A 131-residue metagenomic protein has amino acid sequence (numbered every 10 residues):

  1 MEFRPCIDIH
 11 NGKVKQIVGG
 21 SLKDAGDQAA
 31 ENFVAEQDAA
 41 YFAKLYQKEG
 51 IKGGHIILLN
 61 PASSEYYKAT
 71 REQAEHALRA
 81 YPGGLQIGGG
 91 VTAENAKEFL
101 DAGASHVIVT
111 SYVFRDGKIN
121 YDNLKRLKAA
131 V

Functional and structural regions predicted by a protein language model:
M1-E2, A43-Y46, N120-V131: Short amphipathic alpha-helices and their capping/turn segments at secondary-structure boundaries
M1-G83, V91-E94, R115: Conserved N-terminal beta1-alpha1 strand-loop-helix module at the mouth
V18-S21, A69-R71, L100-G103, Y121-L124: Short, glycine/charged-enriched secondary-structure capping and boundary segments
G50, Y81-G83, E98-V107, A129-V131: Glycine-enriched alpha-helix->loop->beta-strand junction motifs that scaffold or abut catalytic
P61, E98-N123: Glycine-rich phosphate-binding active-site loops on the catalytic face of alpha/beta enzymes
I87: Conserved phosphate/oxyanion-binding catalytic-loop motifs
